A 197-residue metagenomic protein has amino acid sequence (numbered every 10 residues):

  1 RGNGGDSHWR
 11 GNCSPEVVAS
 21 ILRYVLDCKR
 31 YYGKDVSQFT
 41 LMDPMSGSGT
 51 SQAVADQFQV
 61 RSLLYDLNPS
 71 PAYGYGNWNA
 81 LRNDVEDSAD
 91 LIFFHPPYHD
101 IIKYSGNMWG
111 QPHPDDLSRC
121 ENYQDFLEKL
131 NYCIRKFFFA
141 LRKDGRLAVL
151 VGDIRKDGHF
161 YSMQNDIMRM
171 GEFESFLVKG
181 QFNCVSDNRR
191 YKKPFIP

Functional and structural regions predicted by a protein language model:
R1-P197: Class I S-adenosyl-L-methionine-dependent methyltransferase catalytic core
